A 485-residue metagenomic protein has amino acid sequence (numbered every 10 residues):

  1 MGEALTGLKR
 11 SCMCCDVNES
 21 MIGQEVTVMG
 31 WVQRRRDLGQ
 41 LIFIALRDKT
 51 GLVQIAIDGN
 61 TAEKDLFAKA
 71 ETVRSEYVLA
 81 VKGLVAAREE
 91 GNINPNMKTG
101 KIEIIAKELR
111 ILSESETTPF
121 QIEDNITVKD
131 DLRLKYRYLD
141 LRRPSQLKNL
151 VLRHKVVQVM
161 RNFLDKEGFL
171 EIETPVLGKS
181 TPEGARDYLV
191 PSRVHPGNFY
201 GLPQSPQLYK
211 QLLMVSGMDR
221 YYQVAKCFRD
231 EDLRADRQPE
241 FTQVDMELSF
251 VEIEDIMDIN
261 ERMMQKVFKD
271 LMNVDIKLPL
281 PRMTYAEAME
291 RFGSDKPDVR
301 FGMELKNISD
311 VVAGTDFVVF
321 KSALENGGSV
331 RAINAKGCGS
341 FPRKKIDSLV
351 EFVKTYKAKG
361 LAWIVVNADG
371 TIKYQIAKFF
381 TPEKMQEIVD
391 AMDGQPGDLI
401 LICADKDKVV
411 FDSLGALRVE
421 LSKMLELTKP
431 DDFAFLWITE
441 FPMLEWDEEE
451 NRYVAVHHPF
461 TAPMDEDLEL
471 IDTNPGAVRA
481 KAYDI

Functional and structural regions predicted by a protein language model:
M1-I485: Class II aminoacyl-tRNA synthetase catalytic cores and aaRS-like
